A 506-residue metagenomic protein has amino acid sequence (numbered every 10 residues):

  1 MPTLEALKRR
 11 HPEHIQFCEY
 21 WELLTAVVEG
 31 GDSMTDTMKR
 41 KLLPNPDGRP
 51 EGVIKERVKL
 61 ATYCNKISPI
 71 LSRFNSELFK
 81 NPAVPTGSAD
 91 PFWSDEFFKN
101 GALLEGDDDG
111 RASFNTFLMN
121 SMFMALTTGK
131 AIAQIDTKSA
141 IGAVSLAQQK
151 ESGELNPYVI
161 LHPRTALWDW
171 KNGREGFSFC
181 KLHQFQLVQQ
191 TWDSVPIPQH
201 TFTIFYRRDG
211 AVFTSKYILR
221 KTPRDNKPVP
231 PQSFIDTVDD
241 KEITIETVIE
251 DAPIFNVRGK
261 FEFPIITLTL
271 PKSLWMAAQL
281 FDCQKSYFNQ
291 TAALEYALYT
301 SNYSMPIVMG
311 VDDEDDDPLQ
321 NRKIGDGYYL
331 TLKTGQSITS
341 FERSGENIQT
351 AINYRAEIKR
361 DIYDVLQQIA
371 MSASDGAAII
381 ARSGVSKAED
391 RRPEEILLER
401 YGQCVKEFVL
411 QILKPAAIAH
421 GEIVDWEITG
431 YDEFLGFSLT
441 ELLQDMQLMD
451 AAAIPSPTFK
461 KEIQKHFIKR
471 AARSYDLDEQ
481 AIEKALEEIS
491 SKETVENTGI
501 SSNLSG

Functional and structural regions predicted by a protein language model:
M1-I160, T165-W168, V495-G506: Extended, helix-rich architectural segments
T3, E13-Q16, Y20, M276-S286 (+5 more regions): Alpha-helical structural motif
R10-E13, L24-M34, R40, P44-R49 (+12 more regions): Surface-exposed polar/charged interaction patches
L42, D47, I54-L78, P82 (+5 more regions): Long, contiguous amphipathic alpha-helices that act as assembly "spine/axial" helices in icosahedral shell and virion
A125-I265: Extended, regular secondary-structure scaffolds
I132, F179-K181, S286, Y329 (+1 more regions): Generic structural signal for residues positioned in beta-strands
T237-G384: Extended, charged amphipathic alpha-helical segments
D316-N321, D326-Q336, T350, E357-G506: C-terminal helix-loop subdomains that flank or include functional centers
